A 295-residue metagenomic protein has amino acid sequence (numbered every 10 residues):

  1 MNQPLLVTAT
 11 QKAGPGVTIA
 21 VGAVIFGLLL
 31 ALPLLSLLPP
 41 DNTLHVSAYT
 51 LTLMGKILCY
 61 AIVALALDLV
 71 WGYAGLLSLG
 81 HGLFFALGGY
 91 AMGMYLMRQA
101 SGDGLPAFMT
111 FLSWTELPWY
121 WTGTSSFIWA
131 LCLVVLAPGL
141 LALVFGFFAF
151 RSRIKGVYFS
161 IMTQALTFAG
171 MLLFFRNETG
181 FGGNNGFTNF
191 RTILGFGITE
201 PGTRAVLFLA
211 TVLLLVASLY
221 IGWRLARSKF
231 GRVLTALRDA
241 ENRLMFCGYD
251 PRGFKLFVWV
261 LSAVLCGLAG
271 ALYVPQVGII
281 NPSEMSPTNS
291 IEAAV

Functional and structural regions predicted by a protein language model:
M1-V295: Transmembrane alpha-helices and adjacent helix-loop boundaries
